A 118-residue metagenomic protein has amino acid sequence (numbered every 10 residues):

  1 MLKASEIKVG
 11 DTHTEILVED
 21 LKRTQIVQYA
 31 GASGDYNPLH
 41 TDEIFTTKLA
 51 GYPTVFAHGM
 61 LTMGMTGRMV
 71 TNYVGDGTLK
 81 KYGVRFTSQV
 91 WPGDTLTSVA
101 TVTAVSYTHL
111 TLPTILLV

Functional and structural regions predicted by a protein language model:
M1, S106-Y107: A short, compositionally biased
M1-T78: Hot-dog-fold acyl-thioester-processing enzymes
K8, T101, Y107: Replace "anionic and nucleotidyl ligands
H13, L96-T97, L110: Hydrophobic core residues within well-ordered beta-strands of beta-rich domains
K81-L96, T103-S106: Active-site beta-strand->loop segment that positions catalytic residues and contacts the acyl thioester
T108-T114: Conserved small/polar residues in nucleotide/adenosyl-binding loops
L116-V118: N-terminal low-complexity segments that are often proline-rich with Ser/Thr-Pro
